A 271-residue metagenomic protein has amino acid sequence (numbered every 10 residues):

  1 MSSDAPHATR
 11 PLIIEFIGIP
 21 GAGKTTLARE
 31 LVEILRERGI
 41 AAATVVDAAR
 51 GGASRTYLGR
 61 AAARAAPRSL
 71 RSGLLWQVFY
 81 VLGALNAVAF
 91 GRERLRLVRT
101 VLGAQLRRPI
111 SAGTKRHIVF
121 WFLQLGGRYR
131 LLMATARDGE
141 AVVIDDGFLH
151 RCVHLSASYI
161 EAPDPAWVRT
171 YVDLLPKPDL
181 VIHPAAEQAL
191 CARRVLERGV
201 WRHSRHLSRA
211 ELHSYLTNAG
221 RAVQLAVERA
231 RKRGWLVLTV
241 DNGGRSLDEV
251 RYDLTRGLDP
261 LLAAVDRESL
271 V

Functional and structural regions predicted by a protein language model:
D4-A5, A192-V271: NTP-dependent small-molecule kinase module
F16: Hydrophobic anchor at the beta1->P-loop junction of P-loop NTPases
I19: P-loop (Walker A) phosphate-binding loop of NTP-binding proteins
K24: Conserved lysine of the Walker
L27: Hydrophobic positions on the alpha1 helix immediately C-terminal to the Walker A/P-loop
V32-I110: N-terminal phosphate/diphosphate-binding loop that engages ATP/GTP or pyrophosphate donors across diverse enzyme folds
Y80-L174: Glycine-rich phosphate-binding loop used to anchor ATP phosphates in small-molecule kinases, encompassing both
E140, I144-G147, L174-E197: Conserved phosphate-donor/acceptor-positioning beta-strand/loop module used by diverse small-molecule
